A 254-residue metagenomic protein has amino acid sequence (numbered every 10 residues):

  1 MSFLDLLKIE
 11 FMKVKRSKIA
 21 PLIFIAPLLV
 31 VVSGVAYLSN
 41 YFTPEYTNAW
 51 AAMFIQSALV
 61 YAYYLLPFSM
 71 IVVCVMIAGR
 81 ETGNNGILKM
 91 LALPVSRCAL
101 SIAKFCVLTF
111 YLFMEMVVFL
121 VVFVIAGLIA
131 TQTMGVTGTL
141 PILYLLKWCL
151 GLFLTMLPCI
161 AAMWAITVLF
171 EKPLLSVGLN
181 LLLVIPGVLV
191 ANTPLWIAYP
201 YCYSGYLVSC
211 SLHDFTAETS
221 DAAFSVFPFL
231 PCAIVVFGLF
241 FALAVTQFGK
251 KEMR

Functional and structural regions predicted by a protein language model:
M1-P27: Aromatic- and glycine-rich beta-strand/loop motifs that create alpha-glucan
K18-A20, S96-C98, I102, P141 (+1 more regions): Membrane-helix interface segments
L22-L28, F170-V188: Pore- or pathway-lining transmembrane helices of multi-pass membrane proteins that form conduits for solutes/ions
A26-V72, I102-V168, H213-P231: Secretory targeting signals
Y37-F54, V177-R254: Terminal transmembrane helical anchor/hairpin motif
M70-C74, G83, I87, V122 (+2 more regions): Hydrophobic/aromatic residues in alpha-helical transmembrane segments
I77-T109: Helix-loop-helix units of permease transmembrane domains in multi-pass membrane transporters, especially ABC
R80, L93, L128, Q132 (+2 more regions): Transmembrane helix-loop junction
